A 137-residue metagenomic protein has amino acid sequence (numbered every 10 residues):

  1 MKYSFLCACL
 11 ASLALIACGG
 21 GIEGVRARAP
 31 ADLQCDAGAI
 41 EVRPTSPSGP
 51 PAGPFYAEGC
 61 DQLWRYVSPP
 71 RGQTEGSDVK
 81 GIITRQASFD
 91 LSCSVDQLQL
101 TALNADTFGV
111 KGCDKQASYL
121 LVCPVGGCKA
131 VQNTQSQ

Functional and structural regions predicted by a protein language model:
M1-A8: Bacterial N-terminal signal peptides that target proteins for export
A14-A17: C-terminal motif of bacterial Sec signal peptides marking the signal peptidase cleavage site
G19-I22: Bacterial signal peptide processing site
V25-Q73, R85-L91: Post-signal peptide N-terminal segment of mature Sec-exported envelope proteins
C35-A37, A52, C93-V95, L103-A105 (+1 more regions): Extracytoplasmic
T45, C60-Q62, L103, C113-K115 (+1 more regions): Solvent-exposed coil/turn segments that connect beta secondary-structure elements in extracytoplasmic/periplasmic
L63-T74, Q116-Q137: A short, surface-exposed beta-strand/turn
